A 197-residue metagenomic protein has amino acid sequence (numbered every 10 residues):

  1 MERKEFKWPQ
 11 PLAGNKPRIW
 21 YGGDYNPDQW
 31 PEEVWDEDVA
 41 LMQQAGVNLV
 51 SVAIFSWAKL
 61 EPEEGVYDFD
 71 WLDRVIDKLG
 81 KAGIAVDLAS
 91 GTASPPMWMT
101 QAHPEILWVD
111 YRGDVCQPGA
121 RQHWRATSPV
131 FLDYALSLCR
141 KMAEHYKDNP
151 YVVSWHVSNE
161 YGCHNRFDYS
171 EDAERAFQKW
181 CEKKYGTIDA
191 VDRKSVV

Functional and structural regions predicted by a protein language model:
M1-L12, E64-Y67, L79, N159-A176 (+1 more regions): Short, charged N-terminal helix-start/capping segments
E2-V34, V39-L49: An acidic-aromatic substrate-binding cleft motif
P9, D36-Q117, C139-A143: Aromatic-lined substrate-binding rim segments of carbohydrate-active enzymes
I19-G23, V50-V52, V86-S90, V153-V157: Hydrophobic faces of well-ordered beta-strands that scaffold small-molecule active sites in alpha/beta enzyme cores
W20-E32, A53-L72, V115-L136, Y161-N165: The substrate-binding groove and active-site-proximal loops of carbohydrate-active enzymes, especially glycoside
Y111-V197: Polysaccharide-binding and catalytic clefts of secreted carbohydrate-active enzymes
